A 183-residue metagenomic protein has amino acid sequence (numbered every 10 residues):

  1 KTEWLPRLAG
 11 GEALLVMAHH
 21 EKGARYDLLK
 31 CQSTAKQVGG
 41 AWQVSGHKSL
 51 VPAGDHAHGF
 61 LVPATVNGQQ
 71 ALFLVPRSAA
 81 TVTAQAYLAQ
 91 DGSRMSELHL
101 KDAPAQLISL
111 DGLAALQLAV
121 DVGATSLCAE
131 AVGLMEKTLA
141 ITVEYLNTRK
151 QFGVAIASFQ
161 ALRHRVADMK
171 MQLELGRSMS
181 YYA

Functional and structural regions predicted by a protein language model:
K1-G11, V51-G59: Internal helix-loop-helix
G11-A13, L29-C31, D55-H58, Q69 (+3 more regions): A generic structural signal for well-ordered coil/turn residues at beta-strand boundaries that shape enzyme active-site
G11-K22: A short, Trp-centered hydrophobic/proline-enriched beta-strand micro-motif
M17, V44-G46, F73, L98 (+3 more regions): Buried hydrophobic positions in well-ordered alpha/beta secondary-structure cores of metabolic enzymes
G23-Y26, L50-P52, Y87-D91: Short Gly/Pro-enriched turn/cap motifs at secondary-structure boundaries
S33-K36: A structural signal for short hydrophobic beta-strand segments in well-ordered beta-sheet cores
S45-V82: A short core secondary-structure module
V82-E174: Glycine-rich beta->alpha junctions and the first turn(s) of the following alpha-helix
